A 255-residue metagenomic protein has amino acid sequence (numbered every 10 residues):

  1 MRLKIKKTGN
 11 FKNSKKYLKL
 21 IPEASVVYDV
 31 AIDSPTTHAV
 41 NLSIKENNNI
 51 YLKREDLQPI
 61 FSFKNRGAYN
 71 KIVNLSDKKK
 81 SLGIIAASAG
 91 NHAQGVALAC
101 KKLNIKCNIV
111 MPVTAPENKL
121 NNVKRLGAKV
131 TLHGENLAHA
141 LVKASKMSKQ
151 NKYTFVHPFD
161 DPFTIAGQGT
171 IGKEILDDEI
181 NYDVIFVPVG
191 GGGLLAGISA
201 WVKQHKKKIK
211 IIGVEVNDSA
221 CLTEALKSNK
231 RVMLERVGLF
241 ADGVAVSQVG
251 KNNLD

Functional and structural regions predicted by a protein language model:
M1-D255: PLP-dependent amino-acid enzyme catalytic core
